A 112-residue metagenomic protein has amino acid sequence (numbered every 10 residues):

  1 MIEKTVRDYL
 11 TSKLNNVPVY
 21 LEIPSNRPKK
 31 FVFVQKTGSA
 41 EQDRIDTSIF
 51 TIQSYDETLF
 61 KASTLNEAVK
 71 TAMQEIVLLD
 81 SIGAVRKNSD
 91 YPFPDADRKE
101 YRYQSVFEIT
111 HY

Functional and structural regions predicted by a protein language model:
M1-R44, F60, T64-T71, I76-D80: Small/polar-rich, solvent-exposed N-terminal microdomains that initiate assembly or binding
M1-S12, N26-R27, T37-T47, V85-Y112: Short, charged interaction patches at domain edges and termini
R44-E57: Short glycine-rich, basic-tinged beta-strand/loop micro-motifs
Q53-Y55, A68-T71, R86-N88, R102: A general secondary-structure boundary signal
E57, L65, V106: N-terminal/domain-start segments enriched in small and hydrophobic, helix-friendly residues, covering either
E57, Q74, Y112: Residue-level marker of positions within ordered structural domains that often coincide with functionally constrained
